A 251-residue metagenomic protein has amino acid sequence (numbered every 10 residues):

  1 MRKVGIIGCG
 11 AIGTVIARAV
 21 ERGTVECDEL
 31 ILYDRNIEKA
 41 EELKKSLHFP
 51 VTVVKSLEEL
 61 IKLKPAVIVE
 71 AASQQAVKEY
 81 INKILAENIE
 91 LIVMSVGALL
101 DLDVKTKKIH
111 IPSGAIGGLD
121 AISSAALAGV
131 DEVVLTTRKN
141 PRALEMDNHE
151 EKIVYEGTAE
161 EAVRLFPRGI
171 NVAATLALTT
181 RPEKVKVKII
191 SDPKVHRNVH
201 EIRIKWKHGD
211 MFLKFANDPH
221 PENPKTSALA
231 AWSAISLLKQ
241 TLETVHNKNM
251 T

Functional and structural regions predicted by a protein language model:
M1-G5: Extreme N-terminal starter segment of soluble prokaryotic enzymes
I7, V15, A115-T251: Active-site-lining helix/loop region of Rossmann-like oxidoreductase modules
I12: Hydrophobic/small residue at the entry helix of a nucleotide-binding pocket
V25-K44: NAD(P)-binding Rossmann-fold cofactor-contacting core
L57-L85: Beta-loop-alpha module in the N-terminal Rossmann-like domain of NAD(P)-dependent dehydrogenases, especially those
E70, V93-M94, I109-S113: General beta-strand structural signal in soluble alpha/beta enzymes
N82, S95-K108: Rossmann-fold NAD(P)-binding glycine/threonine-rich loop
E87-E90, K107: A short helix->loop->beta-strand "cap" motif at the edges of active sites that frequently abuts
